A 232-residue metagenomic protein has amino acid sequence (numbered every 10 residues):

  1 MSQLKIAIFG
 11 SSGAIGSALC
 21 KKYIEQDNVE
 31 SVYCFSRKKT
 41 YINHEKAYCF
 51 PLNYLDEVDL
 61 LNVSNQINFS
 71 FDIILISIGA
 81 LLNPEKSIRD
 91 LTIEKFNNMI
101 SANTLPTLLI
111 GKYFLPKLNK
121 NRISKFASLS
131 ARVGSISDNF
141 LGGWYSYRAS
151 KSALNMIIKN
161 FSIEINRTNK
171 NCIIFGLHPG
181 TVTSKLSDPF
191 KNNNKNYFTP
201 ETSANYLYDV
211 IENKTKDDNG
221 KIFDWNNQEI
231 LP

Functional and structural regions predicted by a protein language model:
F9, F71-L81, N103, S128 (+1 more regions): Rossmann-fold scaffold of SDR-type NAD(P)-dependent oxidoreductases
F9-E25: N-terminal Rossmann NAD(P)H-binding glycine-rich loop of SDR-like oxidoreductase domains
C20, A102-R122, I163: Amphipathic alpha-helical dimer-interface segment in Rossmann-like NAD(P)H-dependent oxidoreductases
I24-I42: Conserved glycine-rich Rossmann-like NAD(P)H-binding loop of the short-chain dehydrogenase/reductase
I42-V58: Rossmann-fold cofactor-recognition segment
A80, S87-A102, I123-R167, G180: Catalytic loop of short-chain dehydrogenase/reductase
P179-P189: Short, flexible catalytic-loop segment of classical short-chain dehydrogenase/reductase
P189-P232: C-terminal helical subdomain
